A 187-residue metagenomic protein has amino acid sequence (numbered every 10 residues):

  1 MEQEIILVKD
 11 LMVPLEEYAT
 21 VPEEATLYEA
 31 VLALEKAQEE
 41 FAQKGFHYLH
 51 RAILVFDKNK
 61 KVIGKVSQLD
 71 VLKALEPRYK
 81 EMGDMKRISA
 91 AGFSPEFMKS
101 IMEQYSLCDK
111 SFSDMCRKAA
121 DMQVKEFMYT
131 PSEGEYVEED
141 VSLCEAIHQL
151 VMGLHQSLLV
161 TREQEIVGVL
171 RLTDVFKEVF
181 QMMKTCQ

Functional and structural regions predicted by a protein language model:
M1-Q187: Tandem CBS (Cystathionine beta-synthase) repeat/Bateman regulatory domains
